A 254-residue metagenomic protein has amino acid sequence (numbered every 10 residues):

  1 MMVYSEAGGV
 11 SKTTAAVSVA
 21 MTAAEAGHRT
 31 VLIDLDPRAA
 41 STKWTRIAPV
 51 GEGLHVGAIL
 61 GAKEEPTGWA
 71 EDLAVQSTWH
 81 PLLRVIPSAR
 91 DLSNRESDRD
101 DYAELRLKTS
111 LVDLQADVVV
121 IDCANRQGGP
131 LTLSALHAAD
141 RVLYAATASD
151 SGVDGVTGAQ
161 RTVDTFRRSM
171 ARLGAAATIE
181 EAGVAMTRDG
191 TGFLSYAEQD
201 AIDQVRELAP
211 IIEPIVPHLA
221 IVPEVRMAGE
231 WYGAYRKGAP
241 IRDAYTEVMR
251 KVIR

Functional and structural regions predicted by a protein language model:
M1-R254: P-loop NTP-binding core
